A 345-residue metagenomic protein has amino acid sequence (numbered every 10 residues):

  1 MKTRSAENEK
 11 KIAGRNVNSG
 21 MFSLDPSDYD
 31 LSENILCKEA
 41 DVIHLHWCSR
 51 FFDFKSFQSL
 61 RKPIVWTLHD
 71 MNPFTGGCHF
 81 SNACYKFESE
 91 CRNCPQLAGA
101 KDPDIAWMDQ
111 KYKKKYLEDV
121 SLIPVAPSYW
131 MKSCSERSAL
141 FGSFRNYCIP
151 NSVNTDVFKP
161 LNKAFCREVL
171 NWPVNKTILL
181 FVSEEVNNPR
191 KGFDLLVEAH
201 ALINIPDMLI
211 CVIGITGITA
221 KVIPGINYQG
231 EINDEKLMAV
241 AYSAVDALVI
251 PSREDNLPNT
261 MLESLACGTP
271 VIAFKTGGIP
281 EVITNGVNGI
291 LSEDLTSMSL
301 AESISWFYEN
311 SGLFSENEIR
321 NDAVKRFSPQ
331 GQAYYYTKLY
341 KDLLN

Functional and structural regions predicted by a protein language model:
T75-H79, A100-C148, V153-V157, K163: A short, active-site helix/loop in glycosyltransferases that binds the activated sugar's phosphate group
W172-K191, V197-H200: Conserved donor-binding/catalytic core segment of Leloir-type glycosyltransferases
G214-A239: Nucleotide-activated donor-binding/catalytic signature segment of Leloir-type glycosyltransferases, i.e., the conserved
V240-V245: Short alpha-helical donor nucleotide-sugar binding micro-motif in glycosyltransferases
R253: Aromatic "clamp/platform" in nucleotide-sugar-dependent glycosyltransferases that forms part of the donor/acceptor
P270-A273: Short hydrophobic beta-strand element within catalytic cores of glycosyltransferases and related nucleotide-activated
N285-G286, I290-S297, W306-G312: Conserved acidic donor-binding segment of nucleotide-sugar-dependent glycosyltransferases
N288, L313-S328, Y335-K338, D342: A short, well-ordered alpha-helix in the C-terminal region of glycosyltransferases
